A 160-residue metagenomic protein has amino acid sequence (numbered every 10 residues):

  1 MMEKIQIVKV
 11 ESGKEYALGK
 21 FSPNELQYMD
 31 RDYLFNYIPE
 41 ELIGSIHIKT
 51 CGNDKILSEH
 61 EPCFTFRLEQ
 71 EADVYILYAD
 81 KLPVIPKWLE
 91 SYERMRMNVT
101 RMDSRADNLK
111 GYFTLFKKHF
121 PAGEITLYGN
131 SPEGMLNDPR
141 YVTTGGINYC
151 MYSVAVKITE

Functional and structural regions predicted by a protein language model:
M1-L57: Glycan-recognition and processing domains
K4-I7, E71, R96, A155: Low-complexity, intrinsically disordered short peptide segments enriched in small/polar/basic residues
A17, S22, M29, L34-I38 (+6 more regions): Compositionally biased, intrinsically disordered low-complexity regions enriched in proline and serine
R31, D54-K55, V74, K81 (+4 more regions): Short linear motifs in intrinsically disordered/low-complexity regions
K55, E61-D73, F116-G123, K157-T159: Extracellular and analogous surface-interaction loops
Q70, Y78-L82, S131: A mature extracytoplasmic/lumenal domain signature
Y75-L77, P83-L89: Short, solvent-exposed secondary-structure capping/transition elements
P86-E160: Contiguous ligand/interfacial binding patches
